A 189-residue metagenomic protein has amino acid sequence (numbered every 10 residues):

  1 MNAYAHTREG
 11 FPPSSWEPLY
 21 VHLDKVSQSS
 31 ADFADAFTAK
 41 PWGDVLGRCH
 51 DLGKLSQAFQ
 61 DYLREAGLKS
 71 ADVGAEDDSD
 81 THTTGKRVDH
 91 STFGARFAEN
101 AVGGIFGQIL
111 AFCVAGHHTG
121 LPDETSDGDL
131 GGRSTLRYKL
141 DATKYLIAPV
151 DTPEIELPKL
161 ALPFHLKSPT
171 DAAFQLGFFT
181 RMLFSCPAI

Functional and structural regions predicted by a protein language model:
M1-I189: Accessory nucleic-acid engagement/destabilization modules that flank
